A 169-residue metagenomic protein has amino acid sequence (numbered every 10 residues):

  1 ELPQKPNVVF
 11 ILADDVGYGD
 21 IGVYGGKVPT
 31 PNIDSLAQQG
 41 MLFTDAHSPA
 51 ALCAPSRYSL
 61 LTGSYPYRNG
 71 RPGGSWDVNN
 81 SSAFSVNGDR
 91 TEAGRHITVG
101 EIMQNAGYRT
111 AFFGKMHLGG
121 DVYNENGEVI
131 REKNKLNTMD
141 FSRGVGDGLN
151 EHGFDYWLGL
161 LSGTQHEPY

Functional and structural regions predicted by a protein language model:
E1-Y169: Formylglycine-dependent sulfatase
